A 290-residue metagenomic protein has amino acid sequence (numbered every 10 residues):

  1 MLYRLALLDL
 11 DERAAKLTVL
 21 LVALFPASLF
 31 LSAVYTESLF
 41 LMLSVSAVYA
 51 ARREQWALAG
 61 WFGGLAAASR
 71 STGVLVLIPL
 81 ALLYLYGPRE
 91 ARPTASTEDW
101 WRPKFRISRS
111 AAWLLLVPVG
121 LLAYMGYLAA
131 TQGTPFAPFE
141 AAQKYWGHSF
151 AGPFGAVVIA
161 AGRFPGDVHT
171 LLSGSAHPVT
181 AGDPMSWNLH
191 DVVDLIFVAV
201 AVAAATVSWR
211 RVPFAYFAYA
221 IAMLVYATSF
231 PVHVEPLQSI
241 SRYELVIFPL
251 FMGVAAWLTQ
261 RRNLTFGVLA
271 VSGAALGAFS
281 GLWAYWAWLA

Functional and structural regions predicted by a protein language model:
L2-L24, M42, L58, F214 (+1 more regions): Transmembrane-helix signature of polytopic, membrane-embedded enzymes that assemble or transfer cell-envelope glycans
R4, L21-L24, L39-L58, L77-L80 (+1 more regions): Specific aromatic-rich, kink-prone transmembrane helix
L10, A14-A27, L31-A33, V48-Y49 (+1 more regions): Transmembrane and membrane-interface helices of multi-pass, inner-membrane envelope-modifying transferases
A27, G63-L85, G133, R242: Transmembrane helices and adjacent periplasmic/lumenal helix-loop junctions of polyprenol-phosphate-dependent
A33-L39, I240: Short acidic/glycine- and proline-prone juxtamembrane loop motifs at membrane-interface regions of multi-pass membrane
L77-V200, A204, A215-A220: Membrane-lumen/periplasm interface segments of specific transmembrane helices in polyprenyl phosphate-linked
L114-P118, Q260-L289: Signature aromatic-anchored transmembrane alpha helix within multi-pass, membrane-resident enzymes that catalyze glycan
R210-P231: Transmembrane alpha-helix segments characteristic of polytopic inner-membrane glycan-assembly/cell-envelope
